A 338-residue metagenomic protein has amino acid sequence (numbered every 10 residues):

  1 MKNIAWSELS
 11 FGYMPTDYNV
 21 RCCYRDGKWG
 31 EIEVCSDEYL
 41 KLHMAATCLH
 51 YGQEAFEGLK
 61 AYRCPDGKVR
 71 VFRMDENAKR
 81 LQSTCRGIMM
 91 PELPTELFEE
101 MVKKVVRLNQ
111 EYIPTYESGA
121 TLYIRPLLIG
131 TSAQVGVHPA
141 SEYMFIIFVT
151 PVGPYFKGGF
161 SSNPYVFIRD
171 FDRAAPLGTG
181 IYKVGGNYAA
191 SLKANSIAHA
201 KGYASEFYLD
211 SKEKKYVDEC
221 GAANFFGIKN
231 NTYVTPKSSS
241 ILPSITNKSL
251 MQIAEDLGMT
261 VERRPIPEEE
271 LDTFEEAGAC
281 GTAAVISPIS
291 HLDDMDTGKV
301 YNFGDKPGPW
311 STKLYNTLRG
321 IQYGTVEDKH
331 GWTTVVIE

Functional and structural regions predicted by a protein language model:
M1-V105, L127, Q134-E338: Helix-start/capping segments and mature chain N-termini
I113-P114, V137: Short boundary motifs at domain starts and secondary-structure transition points
P114-I129: Extended, Lys/Arg-enriched charged tracts that mediate electrostatic binding to polyanionic substrates
